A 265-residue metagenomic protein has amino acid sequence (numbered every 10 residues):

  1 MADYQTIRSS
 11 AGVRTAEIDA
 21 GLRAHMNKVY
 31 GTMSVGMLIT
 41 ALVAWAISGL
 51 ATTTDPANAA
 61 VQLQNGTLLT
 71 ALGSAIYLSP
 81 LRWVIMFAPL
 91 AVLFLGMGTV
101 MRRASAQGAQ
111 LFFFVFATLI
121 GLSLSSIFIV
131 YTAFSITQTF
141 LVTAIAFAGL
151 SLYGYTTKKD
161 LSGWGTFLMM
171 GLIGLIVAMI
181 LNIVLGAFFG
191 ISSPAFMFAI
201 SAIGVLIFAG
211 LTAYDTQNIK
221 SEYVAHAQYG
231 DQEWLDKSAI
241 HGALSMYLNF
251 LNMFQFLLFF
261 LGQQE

Functional and structural regions predicted by a protein language model:
M1-E265: A hydrophobic alpha-helical transmembrane-helix feature that marks the membrane cores and membrane-interface segments
